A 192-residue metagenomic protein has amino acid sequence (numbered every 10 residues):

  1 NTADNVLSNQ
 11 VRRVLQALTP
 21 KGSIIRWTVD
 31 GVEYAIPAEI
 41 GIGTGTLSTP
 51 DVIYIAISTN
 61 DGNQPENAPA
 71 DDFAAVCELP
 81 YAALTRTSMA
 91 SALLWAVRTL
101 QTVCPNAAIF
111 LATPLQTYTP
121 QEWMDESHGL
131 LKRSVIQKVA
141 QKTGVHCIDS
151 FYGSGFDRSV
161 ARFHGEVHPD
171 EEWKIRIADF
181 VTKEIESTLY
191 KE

Functional and structural regions predicted by a protein language model:
N1-A83, H168: Conserved SGNH/GDSL esterase-like catalytic core that processes O-acyl groups on lipids and polysaccharides
N9, R13, P80-L84, S88-W95 (+4 more regions): Extracytoplasmic/secreted proteins, especially bacterial periplasmic and envelope-associated proteins
L15, T19, G41-I42, V97-Q101 (+2 more regions): Generic structural signal for well-ordered alpha-helical scaffold segments
S48-I53, C104-I109, K142-H146: Loop/turn elements at helix/coil->beta-strand transitions in domains of secreted/extracellular proteins
A56-G62, L94-L131: Active-site segments of SGNH/GDSL-like serine hydrolases that catalyze O-acetyl group transfer/hydrolysis on lipids
E66-A92, W123-H128, K132, H164: Active-site cleft segment of glycoside hydrolase catalytic domains centered on the general acid/base Glu
P114-E192: Catalytic His-Asp segment of secreted/periplasmic serine-dependent ester chemistry enzymes
